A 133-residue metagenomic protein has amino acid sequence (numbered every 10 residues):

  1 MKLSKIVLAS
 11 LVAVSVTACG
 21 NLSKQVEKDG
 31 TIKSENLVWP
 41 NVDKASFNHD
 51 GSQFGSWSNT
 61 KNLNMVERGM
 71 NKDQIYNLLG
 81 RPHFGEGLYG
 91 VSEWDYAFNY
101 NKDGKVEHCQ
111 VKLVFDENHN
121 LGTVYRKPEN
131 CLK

Functional and structural regions predicted by a protein language model:
M1-V7: Bacterial N-terminal signal peptides that target proteins for export
S10-A13: Short, linear, compositionally biased motifs with a strong N-terminal bias
S15-A18: C-terminal motif of bacterial Sec signal peptides marking the signal peptidase cleavage site
G20-K133: Residues within mature, well-folded domains
